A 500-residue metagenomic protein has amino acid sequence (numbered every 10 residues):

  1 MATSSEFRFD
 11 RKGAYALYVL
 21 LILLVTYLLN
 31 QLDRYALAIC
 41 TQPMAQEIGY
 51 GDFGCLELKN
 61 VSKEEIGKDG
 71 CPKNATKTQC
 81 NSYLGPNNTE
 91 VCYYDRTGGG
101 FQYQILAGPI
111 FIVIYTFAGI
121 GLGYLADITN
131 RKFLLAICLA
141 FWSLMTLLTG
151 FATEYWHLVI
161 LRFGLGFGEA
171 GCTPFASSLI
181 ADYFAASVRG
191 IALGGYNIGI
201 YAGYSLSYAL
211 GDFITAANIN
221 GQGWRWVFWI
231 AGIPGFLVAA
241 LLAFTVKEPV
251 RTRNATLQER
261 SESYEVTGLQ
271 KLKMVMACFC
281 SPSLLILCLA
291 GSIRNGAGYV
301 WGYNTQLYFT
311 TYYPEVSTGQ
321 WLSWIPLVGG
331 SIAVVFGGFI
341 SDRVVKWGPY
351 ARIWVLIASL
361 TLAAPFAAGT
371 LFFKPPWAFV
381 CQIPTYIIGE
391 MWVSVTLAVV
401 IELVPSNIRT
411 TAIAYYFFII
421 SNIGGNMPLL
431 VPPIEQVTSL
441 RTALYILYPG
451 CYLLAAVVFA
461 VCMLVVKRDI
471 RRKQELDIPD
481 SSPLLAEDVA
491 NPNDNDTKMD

Functional and structural regions predicted by a protein language model:
A2-G13, R251-L287, S481, L485-D488: Juxtamembrane intracellular "pre-TM" segments in multi-pass secondary transporters
L37-T41, C280-G337, G389-V393, L397 (+1 more regions): Extracytoplasmic gate region of multi-pass secondary transporters
T41-T116: Extracellular/periplasmic helix-loop-helix junction of adjacent transmembrane segments in MFS-like secondary
G49, N130, F151-W156, G168 (+2 more regions): Helix-breaking motifs and short loop linkers at transmembrane-helix boundaries and internal kinks in secondary membrane
F117-W156: Conserved MFS/SLC helix-loop-helix module at the cytosolic interface between two early adjacent transmembrane helices
L161-Y201: Cytoplasmic helix-loop-helix junction between adjacent transmembrane helices in 12-TM secondary transporters
Y196-V250: Helix-loop-helix hairpin linking two adjacent transmembrane segments in secondary transporters
P349-T396: C-terminal transmembrane helical hairpin of 12-TM major facilitator-type secondary transporters
